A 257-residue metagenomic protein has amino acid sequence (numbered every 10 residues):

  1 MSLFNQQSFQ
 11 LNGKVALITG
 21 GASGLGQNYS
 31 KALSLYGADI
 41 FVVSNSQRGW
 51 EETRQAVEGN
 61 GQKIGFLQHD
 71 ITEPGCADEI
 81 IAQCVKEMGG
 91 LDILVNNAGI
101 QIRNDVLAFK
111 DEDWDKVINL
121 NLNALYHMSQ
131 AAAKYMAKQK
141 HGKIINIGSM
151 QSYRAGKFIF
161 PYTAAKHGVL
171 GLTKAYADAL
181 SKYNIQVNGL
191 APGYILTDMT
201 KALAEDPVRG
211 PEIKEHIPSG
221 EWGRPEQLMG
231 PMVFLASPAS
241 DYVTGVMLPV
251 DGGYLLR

Functional and structural regions predicted by a protein language model:
S2-Q7, R154, V233, T244-R257: Short C-terminal tail/terminal secondary-structure segment of NAD(P)H-dependent dehydrogenase/reductase domains
V15, A22-S23: Conserved glycine-rich cofactor-binding loop
Y36-E52: Conserved glycine-rich Rossmann-like NAD(P)H-binding loop of the short-chain dehydrogenase/reductase
D105-V106, K110-I118, I213: Substrate-binding pocket helix/loop in short-chain dehydrogenase/reductase
S129, A165, T173: Active-site helix of classical SDR
K134, D178-K182, D241: Alpha-helical segment proximal to the catalytic Tyr-Lys
S149: Residue(s) in the substrate-gating loop at a strand-loop-helix junction that position the organic substrate next
